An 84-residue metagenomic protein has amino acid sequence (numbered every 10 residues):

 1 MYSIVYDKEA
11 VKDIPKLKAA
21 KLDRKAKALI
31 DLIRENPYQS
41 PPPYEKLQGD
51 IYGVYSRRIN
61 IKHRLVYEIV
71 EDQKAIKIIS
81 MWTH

Functional and structural regions predicted by a protein language model:
S3-K27, Q48, R57-H84: Enriched for short, Lys/Arg-rich terminal
D31-R57: A short, surface-exposed loop/turn module that caps and links secondary-structure elements
